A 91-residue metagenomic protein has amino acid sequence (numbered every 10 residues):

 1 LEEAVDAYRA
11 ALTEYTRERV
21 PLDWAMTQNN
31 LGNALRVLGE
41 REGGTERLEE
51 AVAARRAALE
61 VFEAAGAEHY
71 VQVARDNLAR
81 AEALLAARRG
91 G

Functional and structural regions predicted by a protein language model:
L1, E18-P21, Q28, L48 (+1 more regions): Inter-repeat boundary and helix-capping residues of tandem alpha-helical solenoids
L12, L35, L59, E82-R89: A structural signal for well-ordered alpha-helices, especially hydrophobic packing surfaces of coiled-coils
E14-V20, R41-E42, A64-A67: Short coil/turn linkers that connect adjacent helices within long alpha-helical scaffolds, especially alpha-solenoid
L22-V37, H69-L84: Conserved alpha-helical positions within TPR/SEL1-like repeat arrays
A57-E60, R75: Transmitter module of two-component histidine kinases
